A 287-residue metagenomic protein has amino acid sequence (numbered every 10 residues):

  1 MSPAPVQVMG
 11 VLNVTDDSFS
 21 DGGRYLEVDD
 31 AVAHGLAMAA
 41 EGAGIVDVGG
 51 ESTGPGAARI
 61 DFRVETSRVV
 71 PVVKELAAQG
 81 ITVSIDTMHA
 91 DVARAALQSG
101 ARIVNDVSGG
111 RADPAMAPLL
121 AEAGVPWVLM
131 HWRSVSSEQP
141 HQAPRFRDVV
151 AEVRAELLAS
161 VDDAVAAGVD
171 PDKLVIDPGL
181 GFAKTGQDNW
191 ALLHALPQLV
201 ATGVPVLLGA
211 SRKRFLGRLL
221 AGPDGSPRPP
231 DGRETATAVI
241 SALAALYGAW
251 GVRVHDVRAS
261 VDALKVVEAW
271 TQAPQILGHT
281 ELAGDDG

Functional and structural regions predicted by a protein language model:
P3, S20-D29, A33-H34, T53-E75 (+6 more regions): Active-site-adjacent loop and "lid" segments of alpha/beta metabolic enzymes
P5-G10, L36-G49: N-terminal glycine-rich anion-binding loops that anchor highly charged ligand groups
N13-D17: Short polar catalytic/cofactor-binding loops
M38-A39, V46, V104, L174 (+1 more regions): Hydrophobic residues within beta-strands of alpha/beta enzymes
V48-E51, P55, D177-L180: Glycine-rich beta-strand-to-loop/alpha-helix junction loops that act as flexible
L174-P178, N189: The catalytic core of metal-dependent phosphodiesterases that act on cyclic dinucleotides
